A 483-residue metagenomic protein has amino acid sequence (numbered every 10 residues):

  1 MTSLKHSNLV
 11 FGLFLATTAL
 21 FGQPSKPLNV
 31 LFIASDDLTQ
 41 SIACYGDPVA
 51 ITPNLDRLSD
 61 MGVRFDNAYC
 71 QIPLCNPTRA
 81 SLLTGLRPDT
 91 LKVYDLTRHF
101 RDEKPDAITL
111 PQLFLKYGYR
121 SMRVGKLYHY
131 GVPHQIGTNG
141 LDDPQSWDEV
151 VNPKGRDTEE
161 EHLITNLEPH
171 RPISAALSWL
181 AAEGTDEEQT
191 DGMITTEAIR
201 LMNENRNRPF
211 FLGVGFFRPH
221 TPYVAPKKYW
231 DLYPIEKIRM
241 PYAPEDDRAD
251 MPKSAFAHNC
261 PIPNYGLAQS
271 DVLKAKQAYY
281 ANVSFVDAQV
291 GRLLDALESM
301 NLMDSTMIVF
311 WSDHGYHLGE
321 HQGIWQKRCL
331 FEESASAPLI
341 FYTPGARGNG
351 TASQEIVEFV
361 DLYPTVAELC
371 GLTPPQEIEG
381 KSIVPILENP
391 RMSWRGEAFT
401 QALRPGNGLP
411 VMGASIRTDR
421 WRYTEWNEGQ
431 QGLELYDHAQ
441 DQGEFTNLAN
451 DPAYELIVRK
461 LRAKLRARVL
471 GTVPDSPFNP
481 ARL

Functional and structural regions predicted by a protein language model:
T2-K5, F14, A19-N427, Q431-L433 (+1 more regions): Formylglycine-dependent sulfatase
